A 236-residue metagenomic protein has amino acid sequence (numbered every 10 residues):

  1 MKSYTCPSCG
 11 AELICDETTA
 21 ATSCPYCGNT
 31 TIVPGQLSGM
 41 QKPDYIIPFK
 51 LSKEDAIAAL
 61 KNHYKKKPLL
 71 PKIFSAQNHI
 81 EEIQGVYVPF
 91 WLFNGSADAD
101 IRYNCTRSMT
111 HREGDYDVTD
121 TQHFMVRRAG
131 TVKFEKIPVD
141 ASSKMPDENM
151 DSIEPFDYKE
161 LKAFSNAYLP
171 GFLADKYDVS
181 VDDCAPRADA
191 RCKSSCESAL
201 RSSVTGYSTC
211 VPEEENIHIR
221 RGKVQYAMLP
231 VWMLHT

Functional and structural regions predicted by a protein language model:
M1-S3, A21: Residues immediately within or flanking Cys/His clusters that coordinate Zn2+ in small zinc-binding modules
C6-C9, C24-C27: Short cysteine-rich clusters marking metal-coordination/redox-active sites
A11-E12, T30: Cys/His-rich metal-chelating microdomains
C15-D16, V33-P34: Short, non-ligating residues that shape and space the ligands of small metal-coordination modules and catalytic
D16-T19, G95: Glycine-rich, histidine-containing beta strand-loop boundary motifs that form or position
S23-P25, L37-S38: Conserved glycine-bearing catalytic or ligand-binding loops at nucleotide- and phosphate-handling centers of large
Q41-T236: Charged, low-complexity helical/coil segments in non-catalytic cytosolic or luminal regions
